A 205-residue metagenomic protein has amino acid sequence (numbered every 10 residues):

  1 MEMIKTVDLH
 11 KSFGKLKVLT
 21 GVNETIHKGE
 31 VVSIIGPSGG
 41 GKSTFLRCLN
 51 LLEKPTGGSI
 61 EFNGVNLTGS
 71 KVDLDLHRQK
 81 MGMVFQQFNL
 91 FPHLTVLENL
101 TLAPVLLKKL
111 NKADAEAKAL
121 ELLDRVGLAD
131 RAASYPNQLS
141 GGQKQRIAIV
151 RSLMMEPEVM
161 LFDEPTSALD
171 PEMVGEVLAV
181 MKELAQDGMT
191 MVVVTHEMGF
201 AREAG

Functional and structural regions predicted by a protein language model:
E2-G205: ABC family nucleotide-binding domain
